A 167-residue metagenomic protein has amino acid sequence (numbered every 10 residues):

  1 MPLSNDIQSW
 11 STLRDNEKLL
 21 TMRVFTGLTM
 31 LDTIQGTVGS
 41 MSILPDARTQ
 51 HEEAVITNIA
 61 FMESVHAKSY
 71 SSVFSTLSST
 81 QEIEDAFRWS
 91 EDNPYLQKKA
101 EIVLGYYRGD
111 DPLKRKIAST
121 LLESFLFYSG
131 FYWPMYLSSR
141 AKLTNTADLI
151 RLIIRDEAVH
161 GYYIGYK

Functional and structural regions predicted by a protein language model:
M1-K167: Non-heme di-metal
